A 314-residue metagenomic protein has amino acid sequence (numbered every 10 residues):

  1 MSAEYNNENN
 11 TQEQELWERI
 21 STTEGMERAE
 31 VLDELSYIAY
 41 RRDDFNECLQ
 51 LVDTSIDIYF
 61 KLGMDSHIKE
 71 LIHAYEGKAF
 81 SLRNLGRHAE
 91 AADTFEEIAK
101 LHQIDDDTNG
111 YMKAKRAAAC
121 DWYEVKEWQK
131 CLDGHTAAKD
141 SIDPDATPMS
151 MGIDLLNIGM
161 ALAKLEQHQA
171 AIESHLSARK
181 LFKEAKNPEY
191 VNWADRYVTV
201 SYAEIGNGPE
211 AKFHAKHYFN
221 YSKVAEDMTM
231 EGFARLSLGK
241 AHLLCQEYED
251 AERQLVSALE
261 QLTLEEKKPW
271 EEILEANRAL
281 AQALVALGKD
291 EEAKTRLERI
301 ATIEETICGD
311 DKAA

Functional and structural regions predicted by a protein language model:
M1-G77, L82-R87, A99, L297 (+1 more regions): Flexible inter-repeat linkers and adjacent short helices within tandem amphipathic alpha-helical repeat scaffolds
W17-S21, D53-G63, E96-D107, T136-A146 (+5 more regions): Amphipathic alpha-helical segments of tetratricopeptide repeats
M26, D33, E76, R116 (+4 more regions): TPR/TPR-like alpha-solenoid signature
M26, K69, N109, M149 (+4 more regions): Residue signature of alpha-solenoid helical repeat architecture, marking inter-repeat boundaries and helix-start
E30, K69-H73, K113, I153 (+5 more regions): Residue register of alpha-helical TPR repeats
